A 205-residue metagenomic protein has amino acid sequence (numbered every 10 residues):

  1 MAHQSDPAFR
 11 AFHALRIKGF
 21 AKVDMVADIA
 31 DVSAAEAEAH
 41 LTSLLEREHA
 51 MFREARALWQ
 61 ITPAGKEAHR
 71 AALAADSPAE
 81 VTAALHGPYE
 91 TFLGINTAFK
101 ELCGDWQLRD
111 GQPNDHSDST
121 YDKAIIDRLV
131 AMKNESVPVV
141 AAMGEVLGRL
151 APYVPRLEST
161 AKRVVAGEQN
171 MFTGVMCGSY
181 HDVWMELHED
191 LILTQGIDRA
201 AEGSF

Functional and structural regions predicted by a protein language model:
Q4-V32: Short amphipathic alpha-helical interface segments
F20-K22, A83, G87, Q107 (+1 more regions): Intrinsically disordered, low-complexity terminal tails/loops enriched in metal-binding residues
A30-E46: Short amphipathic alpha-helical interaction segments
L45-R56: A short, conserved structural fragment
R56-P63: Minor-groove-contacting beta-hairpin "wing" of winged helix-turn-helix DNA-binding domains
K66-T91: Short, amphipathic alpha-helical interaction segments positioned at domain boundaries
A83-Q169: Exposed, interaction-prone assembly regions rather than primary DNA-binding/catalytic cores
S159-F205: C-terminal regulatory/effector modules of DNA-binding transcriptional regulators
